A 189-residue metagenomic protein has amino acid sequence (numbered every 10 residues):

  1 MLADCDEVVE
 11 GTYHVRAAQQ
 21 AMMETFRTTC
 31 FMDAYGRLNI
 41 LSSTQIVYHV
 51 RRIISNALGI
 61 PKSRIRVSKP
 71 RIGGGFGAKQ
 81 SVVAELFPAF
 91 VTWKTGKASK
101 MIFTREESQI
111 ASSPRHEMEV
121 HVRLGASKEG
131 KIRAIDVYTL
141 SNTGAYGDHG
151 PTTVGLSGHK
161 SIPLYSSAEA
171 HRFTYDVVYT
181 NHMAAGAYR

Functional and structural regions predicted by a protein language model:
M1-R189: Structural alpha/beta core scaffold segments of enzyme domains
